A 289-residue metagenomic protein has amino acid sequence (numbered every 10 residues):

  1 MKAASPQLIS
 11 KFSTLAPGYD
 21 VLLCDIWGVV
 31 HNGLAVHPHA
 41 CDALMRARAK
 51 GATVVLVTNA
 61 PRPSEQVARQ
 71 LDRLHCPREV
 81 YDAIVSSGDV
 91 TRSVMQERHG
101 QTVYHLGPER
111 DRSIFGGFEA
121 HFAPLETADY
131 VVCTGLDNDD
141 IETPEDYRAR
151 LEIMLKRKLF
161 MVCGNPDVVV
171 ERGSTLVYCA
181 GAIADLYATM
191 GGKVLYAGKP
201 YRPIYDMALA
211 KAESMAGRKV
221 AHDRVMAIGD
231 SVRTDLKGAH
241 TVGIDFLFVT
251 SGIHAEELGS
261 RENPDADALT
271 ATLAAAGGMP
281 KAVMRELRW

Functional and structural regions predicted by a protein language model:
K2-I26, H31-K50, A60-V85, D89-W289: Asp-based, Mg2+/Mn2+-dependent phosphohydrolase catalytic module
